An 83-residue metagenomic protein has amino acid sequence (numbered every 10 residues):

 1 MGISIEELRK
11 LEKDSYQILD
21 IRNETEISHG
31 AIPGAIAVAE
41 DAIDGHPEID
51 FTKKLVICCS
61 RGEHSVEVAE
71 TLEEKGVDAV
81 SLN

Functional and structural regions predicted by a protein language model:
M1-H29: Flexible, polar/low-complexity N-terminal or interdomain linker segments that lie immediately upstream of folded
R9-L11, I43-F51: Short amphipathic alpha-helix with an adjacent loop that forms part of the alpha/beta core around
E12-I18, G34, K53-L55: Short active-site oxyanion
D20, A35, L72: Terminal peptide-recognition signature
I27-P33, H46-D50: Short loop/helix-cap segments at secondary-structure boundaries that form the rim of catalytic
V38-A39: Short acidic-hydrophobic, aromatic-tinged amphipathic segments that line or gate anion-handling sites
I49-N83: Catalytic cysteine-centered active loop of the rhodanese-like fold, especially the PTP/DSP P-loop
